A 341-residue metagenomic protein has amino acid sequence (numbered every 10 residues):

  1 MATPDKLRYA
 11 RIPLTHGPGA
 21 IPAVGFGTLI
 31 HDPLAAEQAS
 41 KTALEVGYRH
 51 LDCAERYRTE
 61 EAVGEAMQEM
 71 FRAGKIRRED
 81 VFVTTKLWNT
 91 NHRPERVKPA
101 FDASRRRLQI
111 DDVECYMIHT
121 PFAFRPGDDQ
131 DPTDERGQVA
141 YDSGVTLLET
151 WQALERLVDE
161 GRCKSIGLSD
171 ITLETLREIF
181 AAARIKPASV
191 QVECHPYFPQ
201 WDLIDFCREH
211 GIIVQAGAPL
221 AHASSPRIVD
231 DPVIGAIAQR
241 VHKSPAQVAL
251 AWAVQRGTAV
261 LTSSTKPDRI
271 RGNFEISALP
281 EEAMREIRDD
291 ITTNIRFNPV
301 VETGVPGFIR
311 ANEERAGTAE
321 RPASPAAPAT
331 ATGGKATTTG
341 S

Functional and structural regions predicted by a protein language model:
M1-V81, K98, L220-H222, A329-S341: N-terminal binding-site loop/beta-alpha segment at the start of enzyme catalytic domains that lines or forms
R8, N89, T120-A326, A331-K335 (+1 more regions): Beta/alpha (TIM)-barrel catalytic core signal, keyed to glycine-rich beta->alpha loops juxtaposed to Asp/Glu that bind
P13-H16, G64-R78, R105-Q109, F180-A183 (+1 more regions): Acidic (Asp/Glu)-rich catalytic clusters
P18, V97-I118, L157-E160: CE4/NodB-like, metal-dependent polysaccharide N-deacetylase domain that modifies extracellular/periplasmic N-acetylated
P22-A35, K86-P94, Q138-S143: Active-site mouth loops of central-metabolism enzymes
H31-L44, R93-L108, E149, T172-R177 (+1 more regions): Short, acidic/polar
R49-Y57, T84, K164-G167, S189-V192: Short catalytic-loop micro-motif centered on adjacent basic/acidic residues
R77-N91, C115-P121, E193-C194: A short, structured active-site edge motif that brings together acidic residues
